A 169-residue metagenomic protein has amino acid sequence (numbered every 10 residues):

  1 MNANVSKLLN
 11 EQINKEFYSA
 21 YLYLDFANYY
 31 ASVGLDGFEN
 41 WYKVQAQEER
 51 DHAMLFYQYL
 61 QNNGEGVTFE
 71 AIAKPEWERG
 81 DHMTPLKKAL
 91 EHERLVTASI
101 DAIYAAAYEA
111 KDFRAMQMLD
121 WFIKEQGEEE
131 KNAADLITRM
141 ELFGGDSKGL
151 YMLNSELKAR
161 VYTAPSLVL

Functional and structural regions predicted by a protein language model:
M1-L169: Iron-associated oxidoreductase/ferritin-like identity signal
